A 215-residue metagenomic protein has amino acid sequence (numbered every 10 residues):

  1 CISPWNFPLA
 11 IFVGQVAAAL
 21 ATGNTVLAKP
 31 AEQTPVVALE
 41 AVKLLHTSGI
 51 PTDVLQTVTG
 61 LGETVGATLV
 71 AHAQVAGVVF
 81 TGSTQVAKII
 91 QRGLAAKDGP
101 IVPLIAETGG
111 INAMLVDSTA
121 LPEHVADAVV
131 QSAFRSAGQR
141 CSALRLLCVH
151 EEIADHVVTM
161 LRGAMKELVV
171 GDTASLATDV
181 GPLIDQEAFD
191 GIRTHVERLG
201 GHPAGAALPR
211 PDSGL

Functional and structural regions predicted by a protein language model:
C1, V79-F80: Redox-cofactor binding/interface segments in oxidoreductases and associated redox assembly factors
C1-T52, G109, E123: Conserved small-residue-rich beta-alpha loop and adjacent elements that most often cradle the phosphate/pyrophosphate
F7, Q33-V36, E63-T64, Q85 (+1 more regions): Short alpha-helical
K29-A31, T59, S118: Short beta->alpha connector loops at strand-helix junctions that form conserved, small/polar/Pro-enriched
T47-G49, A71, G77, T84-L215: ALDH superfamily catalytic-core signature
Q56-V79: A structured beta-alpha segment of the ubiquitous adenosine-cofactor-binding alpha/beta core
